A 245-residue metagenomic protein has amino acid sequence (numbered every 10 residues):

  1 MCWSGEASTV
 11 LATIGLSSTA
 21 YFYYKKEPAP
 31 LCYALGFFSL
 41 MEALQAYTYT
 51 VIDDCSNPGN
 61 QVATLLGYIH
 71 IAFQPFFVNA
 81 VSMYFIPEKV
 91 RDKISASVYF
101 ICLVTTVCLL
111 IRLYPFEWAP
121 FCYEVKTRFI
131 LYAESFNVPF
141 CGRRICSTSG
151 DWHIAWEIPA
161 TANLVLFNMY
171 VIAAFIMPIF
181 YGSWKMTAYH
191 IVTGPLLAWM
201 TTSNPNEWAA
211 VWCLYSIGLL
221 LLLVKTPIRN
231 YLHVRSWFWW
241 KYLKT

Functional and structural regions predicted by a protein language model:
M1-G15: Hydrophobic transmembrane alpha-helical segments in integral membrane proteins
S8-L11, A34-F38, G67, V98-C102: Hydrophobic alpha-helical transmembrane segments of polytopic
S17-A20, L44-P58, L65-F100, V107-Y114: Internal transmembrane alpha-helix with an interfacial aromatic "cap," most often the third helix
S18-A29: Short, hydrophobic transmembrane alpha-helix segments
Y33-F37, G59-H70, P159-M169: Physicochemical signature of membrane-embedded alpha-helices that form the seven-helix bundle of GPCRs, emphasizing
Y33-T48: Hydrophobic alpha-helical transmembrane segments of multi-pass membrane proteins
V81-I172: Membrane-proximal helix-loop-helix units in multi-pass membrane proteins
M177-T245: C-terminal transmembrane-bundle signature of multipass membrane proteins, characterized by strong activation on
